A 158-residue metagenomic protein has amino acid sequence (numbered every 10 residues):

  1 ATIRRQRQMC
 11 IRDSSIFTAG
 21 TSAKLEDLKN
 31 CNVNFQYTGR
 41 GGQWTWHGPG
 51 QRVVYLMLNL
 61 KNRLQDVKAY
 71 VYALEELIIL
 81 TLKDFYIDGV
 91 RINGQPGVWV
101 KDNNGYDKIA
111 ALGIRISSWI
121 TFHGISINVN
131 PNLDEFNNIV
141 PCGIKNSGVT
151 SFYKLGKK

Functional and structural regions predicted by a protein language model:
A1-R7, I11: Single conserved hydrophobic/aromatic residue that forms the stacking wall/gate of nucleotide- or nucleobase-binding
R5, G50-Q51, Q95: Short, surface-exposed beta-edge/turn micro-motifs
R12-W44: Short, His- and charge-rich active-site/binding loops that engage polyanionic ligands
D13-S14, Q51, W119, S126: Structural motif
T38-G41, L56-K158: Catalytic beta-strand/loop module used to bind and position nucleotide/cofactor moieties in cofactor-attachment
W46-V54: Short coil-to-beta-strand
